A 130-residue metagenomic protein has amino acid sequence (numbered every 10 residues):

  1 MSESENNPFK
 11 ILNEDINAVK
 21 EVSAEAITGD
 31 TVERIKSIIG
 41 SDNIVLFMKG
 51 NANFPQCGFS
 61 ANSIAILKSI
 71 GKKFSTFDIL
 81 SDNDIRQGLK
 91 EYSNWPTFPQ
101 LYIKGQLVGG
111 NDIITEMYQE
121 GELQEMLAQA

Functional and structural regions predicted by a protein language model:
M1-D42, K49, N53-Q56, N62-A65 (+4 more regions): Non-globular targeting/processing and membrane-anchoring segments
L46-F47, S69, S81, L107: General secondary-structure edge motif
I70-T76: Active-site cofactor/substrate anionic-group-binding motifs, chiefly glycine- and Lys/Arg-rich phosphate-binding loops
F77-F98, Y102-L107, D112-A130: Thioredoxin-like thiol-disulfide oxidoreductase module
